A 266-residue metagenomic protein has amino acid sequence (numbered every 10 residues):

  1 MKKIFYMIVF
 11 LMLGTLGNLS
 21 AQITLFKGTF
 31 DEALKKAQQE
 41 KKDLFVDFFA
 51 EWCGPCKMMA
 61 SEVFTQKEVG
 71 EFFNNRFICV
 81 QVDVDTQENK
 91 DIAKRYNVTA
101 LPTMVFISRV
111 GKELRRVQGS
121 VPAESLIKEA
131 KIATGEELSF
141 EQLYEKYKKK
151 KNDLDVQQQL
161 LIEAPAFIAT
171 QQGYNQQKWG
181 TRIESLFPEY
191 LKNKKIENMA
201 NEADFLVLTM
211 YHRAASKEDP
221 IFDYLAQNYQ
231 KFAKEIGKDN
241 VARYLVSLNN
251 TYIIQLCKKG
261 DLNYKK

Functional and structural regions predicted by a protein language model:
M1-T24: Bacterial Sec-dependent N-terminal signal peptides
I23-G28, F48, M59-N89, V98 (+1 more regions): Thiol-based oxidoreductase modules, predominantly thioredoxin-like and allied folds used for disulfide exchange
F26-D43, F73: A short beta-strand-turn-helix
E40-C53: Short active-site neighborhood of thiol/selenol oxidoreductases, capturing the structured segment around
C53-M59: Hydrophobic heptad-repeat coiled-coil signature
T99-S139: Non-catalytic, surface beta->alpha helical segment in thiol-disulfide oxidoreductase systems
Y147-K266: Oxidative protein folding and maturation machinery
